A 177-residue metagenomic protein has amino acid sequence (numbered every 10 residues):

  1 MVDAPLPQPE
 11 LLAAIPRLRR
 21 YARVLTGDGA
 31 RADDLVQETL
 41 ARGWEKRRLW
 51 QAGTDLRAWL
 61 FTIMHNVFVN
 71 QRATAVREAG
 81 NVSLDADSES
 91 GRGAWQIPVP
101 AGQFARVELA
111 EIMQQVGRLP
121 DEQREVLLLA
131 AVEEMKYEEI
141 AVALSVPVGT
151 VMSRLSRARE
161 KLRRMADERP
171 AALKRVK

Functional and structural regions predicted by a protein language model:
M1-R20, A30-D33, W44: A short, charge-rich alpha-helical start-of-domain segment used by transcription regulators
P5-P7, A105, V142-A143, E160-K177: C-terminal edge and immediately downstream basic/flexible tail or linker adjoining helix-turn-helix-like DNA-binding
E10, A14, L18, T39 (+3 more regions): Residue-level preference for hydrophobic side chains embedded in well-ordered alpha helices
D28, K136, S145-T150: Helix-turn-helix DNA-binding motif, specifically the short coil turn and the N-cap/start of the second
D34-A41, E45, T54-N66: Structural recognition of an alpha-helix C-terminal capping motif at a helix-to-coil junction
Q51, T62-L84, A105, R164 (+1 more regions): Arg/Lys-rich amphipathic alpha helix in sigma70-family domain 2
N70, E78-I112, K136, V176: Internal acidic/polar
V126-A130: A short pre-motif secondary-structure segment
